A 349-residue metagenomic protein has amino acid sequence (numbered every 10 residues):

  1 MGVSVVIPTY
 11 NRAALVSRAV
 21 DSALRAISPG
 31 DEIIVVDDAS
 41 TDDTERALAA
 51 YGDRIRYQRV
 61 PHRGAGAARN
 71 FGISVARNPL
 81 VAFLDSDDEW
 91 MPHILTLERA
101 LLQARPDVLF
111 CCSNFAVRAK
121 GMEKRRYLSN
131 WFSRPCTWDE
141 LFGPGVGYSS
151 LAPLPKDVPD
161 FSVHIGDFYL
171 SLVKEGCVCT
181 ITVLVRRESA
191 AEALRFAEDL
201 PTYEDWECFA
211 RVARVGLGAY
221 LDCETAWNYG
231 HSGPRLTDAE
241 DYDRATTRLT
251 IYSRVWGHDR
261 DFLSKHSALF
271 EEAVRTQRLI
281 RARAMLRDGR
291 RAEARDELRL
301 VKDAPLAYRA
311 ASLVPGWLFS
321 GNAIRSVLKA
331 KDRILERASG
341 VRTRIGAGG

Functional and structural regions predicted by a protein language model:
S17, D42-A50, E89, H93: Acidic helix N-cap motif at the loop->helix transition within catalytic regions of sugar-transfer enzymes
D21-G30: Short, acidic, metal-binding catalytic loop of nucleotide-sugar glycosyltransferases
S22, D37-R46, H62, D85: A conserved acidic beta->alpha catalytic loop
V60-A76: Glycine-rich, basic loop-to-helix element that forms the pyrophosphate-binding segment of sugar-nucleotide handling
V81: Short aromatic/hydrophobic "clamp" motif used to bind/position activated sugar donors
H93-G147: Conserved donor NDP-sugar-binding/catalytic core segment of glycosyltransferases
S113, W138-Y242: Conserved nucleotide-sugar donor-binding catalytic segment
E224-S232, T237-K265, L286-D303: Catalytic core of nucleotide-sugar-dependent glycosyltransferases
